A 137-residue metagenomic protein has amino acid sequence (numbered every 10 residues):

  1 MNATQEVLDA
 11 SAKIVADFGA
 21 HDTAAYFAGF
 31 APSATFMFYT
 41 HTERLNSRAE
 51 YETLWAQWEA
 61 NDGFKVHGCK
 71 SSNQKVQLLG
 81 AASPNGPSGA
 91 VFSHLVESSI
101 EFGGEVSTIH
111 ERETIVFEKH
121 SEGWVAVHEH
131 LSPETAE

Functional and structural regions predicted by a protein language model:
M1-Q5, E137: Basic/polar N-terminal segments that are highly enriched at the extreme N-terminus, encompassing both cleavable
T4, A10, T23-A90, S107: A solvent-exposed, acidic/Ser-Thr-rich amphipathic alpha-helical stretch
I14, H21-D22: Short helix-adjacent coil turns
F38, S93-L95, H128: Residue-level recognition of conserved beta-strand positions in structured domain cores
L45, S99-E101, E134-E137: A short local loop/turn or secondary-structure capping micro-motif enriched for an aromatic residue
Y51, W55, S71-Q77, V96-S98 (+2 more regions): Hydrophobic/aromatic beta-strand elements that line small-molecule binding cavities or substrate pockets in beta-rich
S98-T108: Short, cysteine-centered beta-strand-loop-beta hairpins and adjacent loop/turn segments enriched in charged/polar
T108-E137: Short beta-strand edge/turn micro-motifs at domain boundaries
